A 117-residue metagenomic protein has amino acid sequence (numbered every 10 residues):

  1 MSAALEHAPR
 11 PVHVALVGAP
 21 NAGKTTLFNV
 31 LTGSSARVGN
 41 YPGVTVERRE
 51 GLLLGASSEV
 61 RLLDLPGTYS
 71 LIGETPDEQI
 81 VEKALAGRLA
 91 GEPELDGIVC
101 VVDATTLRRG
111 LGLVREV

Functional and structural regions predicted by a protein language model:
M1-P76, R88-E92, G97: Conserved G1/Walker A P-loop phosphate-binding module
G51-S57, I80-V117: Conserved C-terminal guanine-recognition region of P-loop GTPase G domains, centered on the G4
